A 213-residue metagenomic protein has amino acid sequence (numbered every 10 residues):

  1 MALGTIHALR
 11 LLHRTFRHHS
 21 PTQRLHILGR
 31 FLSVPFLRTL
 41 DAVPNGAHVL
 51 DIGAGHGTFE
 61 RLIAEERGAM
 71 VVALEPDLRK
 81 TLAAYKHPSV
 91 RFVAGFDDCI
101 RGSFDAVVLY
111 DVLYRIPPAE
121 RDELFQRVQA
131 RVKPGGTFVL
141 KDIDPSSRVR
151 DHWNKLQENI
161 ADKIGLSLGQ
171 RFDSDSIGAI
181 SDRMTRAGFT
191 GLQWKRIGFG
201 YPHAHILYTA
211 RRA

Functional and structural regions predicted by a protein language model:
M1-H19: N-terminal, positively charged/glycine-rich alpha-helical extensions of SAM-dependent methyltransferases
G29-N45: Conserved alpha-helix/loop element of class I SAM-dependent methyltransferases that forms part of the SAM/SAH-binding
G46-G55: Conserved class I S-adenosyl-L-methionine
H56-V90, F96-D97: Class I SAM-dependent methyltransferase SAM/SAH-binding core
V108: A conserved beta-strand element that flanks and buttresses the S-adenosyl-L-methionine
D122-P134: A short glycine-rich, Lys/Arg-flanked "PGG" loop and its adjoining helix->strand segment in the class I
K141-R186, W194-I197: C-terminal alpha-helical "lid/dimerization" subdomain adjacent to the S-adenosyl-L-methionine
A187-G188, R196-A213: Core SAM-dependent methyltransferase catalytic element
